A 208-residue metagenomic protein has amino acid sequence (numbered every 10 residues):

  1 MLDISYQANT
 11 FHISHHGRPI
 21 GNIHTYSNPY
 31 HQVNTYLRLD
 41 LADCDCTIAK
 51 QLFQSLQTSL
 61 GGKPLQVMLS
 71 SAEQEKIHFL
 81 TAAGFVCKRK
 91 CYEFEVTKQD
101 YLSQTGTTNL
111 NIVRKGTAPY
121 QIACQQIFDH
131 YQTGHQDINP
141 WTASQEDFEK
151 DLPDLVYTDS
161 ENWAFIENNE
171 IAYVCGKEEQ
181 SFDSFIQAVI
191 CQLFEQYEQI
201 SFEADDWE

Functional and structural regions predicted by a protein language model:
M1-Y6, T97-A118: Conserved N-terminal entry element of GNAT/NAT acetyltransferase domains
L2-S55, Y157-A188: Conserved donor-binding loop and adjoining core beta-sheet/short helix segment in diverse acyl/aminoacyl transferases
A8-T10, R89-E93, P153: Short hydrophobic/aromatic beta-strand or adjacent loop that forms the aromatic wall/cage of a ligand/substrate-binding
I20, I77, Y120-Q121: Internal amphipathic alpha-helical segments of the cytochrome P450 catalytic fold
P29-V33, Q74, K150, E208: Short acidic/glycine-enriched loop/turn segments that link adjacent beta-strands
C44-N109, F185-E208: Acyl-donor-binding surface of acyltransferase catalytic domains
T107-G176: Flexible, substrate/cofactor-facing loop regions flanked by secondary structure within enzyme catalytic domains
